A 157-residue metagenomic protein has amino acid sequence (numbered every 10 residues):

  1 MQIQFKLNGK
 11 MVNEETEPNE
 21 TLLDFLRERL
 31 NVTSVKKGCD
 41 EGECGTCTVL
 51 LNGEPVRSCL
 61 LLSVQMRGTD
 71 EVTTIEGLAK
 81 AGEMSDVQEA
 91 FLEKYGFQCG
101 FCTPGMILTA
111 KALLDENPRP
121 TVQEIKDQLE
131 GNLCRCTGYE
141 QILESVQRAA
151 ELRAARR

Functional and structural regions predicted by a protein language model:
M1-R157: Signature of N-terminal electron-transfer/Fe-S-associated modules in redox systems
